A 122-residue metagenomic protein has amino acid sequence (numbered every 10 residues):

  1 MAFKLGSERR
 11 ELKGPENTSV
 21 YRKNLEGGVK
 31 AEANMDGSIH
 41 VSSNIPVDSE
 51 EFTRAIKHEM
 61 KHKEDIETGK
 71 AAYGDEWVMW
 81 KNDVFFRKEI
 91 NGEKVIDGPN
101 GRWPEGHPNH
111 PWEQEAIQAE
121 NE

Functional and structural regions predicted by a protein language model:
M1-S7: Gly/Thr/Ser/Pro-rich low-complexity intrinsically disordered regions
A2, Y21, E59-K61, P111: Generic N-terminal leader/processing signal
S7-G27, E50, Y73-E122: Metalloprotease/metallohydrolase-associated module, dominated by Zn2+-dependent proteases
S19-T53, K63-E67, D83, R87: Active-site scaffold of zinc-dependent metalloenzymes
S38, M60-K63, V95-G98: Intrinsically disordered, low-complexity peptide-like regions
I56: A conserved beta-strand element that flanks and buttresses the S-adenosyl-L-methionine
M60-W77: Catalytic Zn2+-binding segment of zinc metalloproteases
